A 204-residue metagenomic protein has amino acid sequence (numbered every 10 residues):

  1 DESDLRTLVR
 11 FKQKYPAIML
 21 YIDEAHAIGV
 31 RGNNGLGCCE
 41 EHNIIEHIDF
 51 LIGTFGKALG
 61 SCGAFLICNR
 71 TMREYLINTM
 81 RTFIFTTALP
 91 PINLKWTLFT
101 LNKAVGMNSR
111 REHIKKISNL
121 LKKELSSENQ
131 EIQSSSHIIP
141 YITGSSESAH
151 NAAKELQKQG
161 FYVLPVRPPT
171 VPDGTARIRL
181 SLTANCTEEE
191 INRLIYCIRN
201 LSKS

Functional and structural regions predicted by a protein language model:
D1-A17, S148-A149, E189-E190: Active-site core of PLP-dependent enzymes with the aminotransferase class I/II
D1-T7, I18-E40: Conserved PLP phosphate-binding loop immediately N-terminal to the Schiff-base lysine helix in PLP-dependent enzymes
H26, L98-N102, S136-G144: A short beta-alpha structural unit
E40-Y75: Active-site PLP attachment segment
C62-G63, T79-L89: A short glycine-threonine-serine/GTX helix/turn-capping micro-motif
A88-M107, H113, I117: Structural motif of enzymes handling amino- and sulfur-group chemistry
E112-N119, S126-G160, T170, T175 (+1 more regions): Conserved PLP-binding catalytic core of the aspartate aminotransferase-like
